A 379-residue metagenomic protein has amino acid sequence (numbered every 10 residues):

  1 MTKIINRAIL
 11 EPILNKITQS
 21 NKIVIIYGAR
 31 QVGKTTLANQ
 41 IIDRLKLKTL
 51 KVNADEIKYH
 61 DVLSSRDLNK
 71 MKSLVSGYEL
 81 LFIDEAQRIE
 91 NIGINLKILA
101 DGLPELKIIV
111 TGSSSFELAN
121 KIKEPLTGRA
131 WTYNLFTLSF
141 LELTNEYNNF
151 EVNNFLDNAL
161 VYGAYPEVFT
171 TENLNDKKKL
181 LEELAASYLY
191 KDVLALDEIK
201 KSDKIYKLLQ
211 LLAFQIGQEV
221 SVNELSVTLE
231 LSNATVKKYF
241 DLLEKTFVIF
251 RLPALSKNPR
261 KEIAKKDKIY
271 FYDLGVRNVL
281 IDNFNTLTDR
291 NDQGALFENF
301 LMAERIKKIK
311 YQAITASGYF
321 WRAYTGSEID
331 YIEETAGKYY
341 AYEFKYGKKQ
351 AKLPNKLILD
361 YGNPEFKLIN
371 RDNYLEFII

Functional and structural regions predicted by a protein language model:
M1-K16: N-terminal pre-Walker A segment at the start of P-loop NTPase domains
I26: Hydrophobic anchor at the beta1->P-loop junction of P-loop NTPases
K34: Conserved lysine of the Walker
L37, I41: Hydrophobic positions on the alpha1 helix immediately C-terminal to the Walker A/P-loop
L50-G77: Short glycine-rich substrate-engagement loop in P-loop NTPases that contacts/grips substrate
G93-F116, K123-P125: Conserved catalytic/switch belt of AAA+ P-loop NTPases
S113-S115, N120-S221: Interdomain motor-coupling "hinge/lid" segment immediately C-terminal to the ATP-binding subdomain of NTP-driven enzymes
L174-K338: Accessory nucleic acid-recognition modules appended to NTPase machines
